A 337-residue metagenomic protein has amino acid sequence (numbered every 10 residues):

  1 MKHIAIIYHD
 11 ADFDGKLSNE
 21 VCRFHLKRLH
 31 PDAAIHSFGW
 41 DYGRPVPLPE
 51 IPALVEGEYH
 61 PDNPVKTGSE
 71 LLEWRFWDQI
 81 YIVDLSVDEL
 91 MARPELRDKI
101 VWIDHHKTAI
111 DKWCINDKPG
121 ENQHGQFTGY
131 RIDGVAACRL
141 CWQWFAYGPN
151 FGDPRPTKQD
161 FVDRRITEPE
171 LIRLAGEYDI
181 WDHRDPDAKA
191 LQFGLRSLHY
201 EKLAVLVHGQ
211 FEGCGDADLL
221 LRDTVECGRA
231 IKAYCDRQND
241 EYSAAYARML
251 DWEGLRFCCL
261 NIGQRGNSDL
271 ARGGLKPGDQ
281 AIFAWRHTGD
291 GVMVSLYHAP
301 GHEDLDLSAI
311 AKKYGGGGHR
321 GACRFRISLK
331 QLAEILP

Functional and structural regions predicted by a protein language model:
M1-F193, K202, R222-E226, A233-P337: Replace "Mg2+/Mn2+-dependent" with "divalent metal-dependent
L195-D216: Active-site acidic/histidine proton-transfer and metal-coordination neighborhood in alpha/beta enzyme cores
